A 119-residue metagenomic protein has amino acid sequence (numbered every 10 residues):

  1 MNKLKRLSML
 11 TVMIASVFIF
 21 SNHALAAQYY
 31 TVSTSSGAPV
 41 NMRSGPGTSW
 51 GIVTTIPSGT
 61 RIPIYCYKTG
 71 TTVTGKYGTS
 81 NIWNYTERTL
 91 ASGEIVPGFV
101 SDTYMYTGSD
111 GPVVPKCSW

Functional and structural regions predicted by a protein language model:
M1-M9: Bacterial N-terminal signal peptides that target proteins for export
M9, F20-S21, P39: Intrinsically disordered, low-complexity peptide-like regions
S16-A24: C-terminal segment of classical bacterial N-terminal signal peptides
V17, K76, Y85, K116-C117: Compositionally biased, intrinsically disordered low-complexity segments
A24-P46, T55-S58, C66-K68, D110-W119: SH3-family beta-barrel domains
G51-I52: Short, conserved secondary-structure segments in the cores of folded domains
T55-S109: SH3/SH3-like beta-barrel superfamily modules
